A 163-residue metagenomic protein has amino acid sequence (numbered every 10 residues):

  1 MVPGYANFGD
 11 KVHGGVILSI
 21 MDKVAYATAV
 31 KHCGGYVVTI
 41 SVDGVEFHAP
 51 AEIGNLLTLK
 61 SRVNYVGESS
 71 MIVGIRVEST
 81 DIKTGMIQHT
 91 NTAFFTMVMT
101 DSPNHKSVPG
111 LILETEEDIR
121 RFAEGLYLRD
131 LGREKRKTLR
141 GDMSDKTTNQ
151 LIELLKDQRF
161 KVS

Functional and structural regions predicted by a protein language model:
M1-P3: Short amphipathic
Y5-S19, I152-S163: A conserved, well-ordered hydrophobic junction motif at loop->secondary-structure transitions
Y26-Y65, S69-M71, Q88-A93: Hydrophobic beta-strand-centered segment that forms part of the acyl-chain substrate-binding groove
I53, N64-S163: HotDog/MaoC-like acyl-thioester-processing domains
